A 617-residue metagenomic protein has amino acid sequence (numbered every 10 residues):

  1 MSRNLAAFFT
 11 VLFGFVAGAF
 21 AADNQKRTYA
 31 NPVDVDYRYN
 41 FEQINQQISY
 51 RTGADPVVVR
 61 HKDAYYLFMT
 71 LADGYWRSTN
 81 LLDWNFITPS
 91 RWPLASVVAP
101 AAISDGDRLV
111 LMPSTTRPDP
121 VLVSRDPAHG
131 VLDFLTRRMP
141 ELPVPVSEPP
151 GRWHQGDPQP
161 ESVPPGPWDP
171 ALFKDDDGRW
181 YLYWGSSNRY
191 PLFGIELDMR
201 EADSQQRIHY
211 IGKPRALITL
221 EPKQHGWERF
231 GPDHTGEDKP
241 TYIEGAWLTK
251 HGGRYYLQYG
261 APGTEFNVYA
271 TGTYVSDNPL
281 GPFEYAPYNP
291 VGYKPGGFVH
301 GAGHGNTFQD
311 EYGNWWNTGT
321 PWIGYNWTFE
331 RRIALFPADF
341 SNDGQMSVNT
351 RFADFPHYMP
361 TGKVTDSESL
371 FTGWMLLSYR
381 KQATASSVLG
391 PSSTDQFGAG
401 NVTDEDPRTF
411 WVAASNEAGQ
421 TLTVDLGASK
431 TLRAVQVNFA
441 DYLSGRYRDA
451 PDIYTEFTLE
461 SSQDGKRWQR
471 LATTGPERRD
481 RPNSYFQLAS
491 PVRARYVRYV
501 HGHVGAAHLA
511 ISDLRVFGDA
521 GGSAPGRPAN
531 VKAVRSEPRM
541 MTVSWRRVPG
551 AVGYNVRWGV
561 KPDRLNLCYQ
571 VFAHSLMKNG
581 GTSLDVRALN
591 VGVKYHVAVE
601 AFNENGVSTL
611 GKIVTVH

Functional and structural regions predicted by a protein language model:
A22-D238, K250-G297, Y312, T320-D366: Beta-rich carbohydrate-recognition and catalytic domains
R77-S78, P120-A128, V268-N278, K430 (+2 more regions): Non-cytosolic beta-sandwich-type ligand-binding/adhesion modules
M359-A428, N438-D452, T473-P476, R515-N530: Disordered, acidic Ser/Thr/Pro-rich linker "stalks" and the adjacent N-terminal cap of the next globular domain
N416-A418, S444-D519, M577-N579, L589: Trp- and acidic/polar-enriched beta-sheet ligand-binding modules for extracellular glycan and matrix recognition
Q420-L422, R433, R539-V543: Structural beta-strand segments of beta-rich domains
F517-G550, V591, N605-H617: Pro/Thr/Ser/Gly-rich low-complexity, intrinsically disordered linker/stalk tracts
N555-V591, E604-G611: Recognizes extended acidic, P/S/T-rich segments that occur within or adjacent to Ig-like beta-sandwich modules
